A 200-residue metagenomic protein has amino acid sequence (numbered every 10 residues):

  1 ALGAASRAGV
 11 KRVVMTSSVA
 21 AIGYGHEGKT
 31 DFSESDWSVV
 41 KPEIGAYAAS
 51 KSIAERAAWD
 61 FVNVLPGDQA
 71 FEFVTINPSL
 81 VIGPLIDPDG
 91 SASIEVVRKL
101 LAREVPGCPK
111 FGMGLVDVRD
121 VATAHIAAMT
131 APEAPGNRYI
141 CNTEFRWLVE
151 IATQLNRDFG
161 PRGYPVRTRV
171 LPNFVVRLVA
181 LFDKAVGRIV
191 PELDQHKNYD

Functional and structural regions predicted by a protein language model:
A1-Y47, P66-G67: Conserved Rossmann-fold NAD(P)-dependent oxidoreductase catalytic core, especially the SDR/UDP-sugar
S17-S18, A54-P84: Conserved beta-loop-beta element that borders a ligand/cofactor-binding pocket
V39-I44, D87-P88, I94-V116, D120: A conserved pocket-lining segment of Rossmann-fold NAD(P)-dependent short-chain dehydrogenase/reductase
Y47-E55: Active-site YXXXK catalytic motif of short-chain dehydrogenase/reductase
A49, T75, G112-A122, R138 (+2 more regions): Conserved loop-to-helix N-cap of the C-terminal "lid" that shapes the substrate pocket in Rossmann-like
G67-F71, G83-V96, A128-Y139: Glycine/proline-rich active-site loop of Rossmann-fold NAD(P)-dependent oxidoreductases
A124-E192: Mid/C-terminal beta-alpha module of Rossmann-like enzyme folds, strongest in SDR-family dehydrogenases/epimerases
